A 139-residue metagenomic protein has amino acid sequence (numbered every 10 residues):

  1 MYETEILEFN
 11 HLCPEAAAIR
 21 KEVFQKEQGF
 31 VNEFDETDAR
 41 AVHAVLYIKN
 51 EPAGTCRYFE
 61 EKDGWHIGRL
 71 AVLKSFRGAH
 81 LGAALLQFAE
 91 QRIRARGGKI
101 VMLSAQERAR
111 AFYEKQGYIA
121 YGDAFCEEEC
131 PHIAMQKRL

Functional and structural regions predicted by a protein language model:
M1-N10: Conserved N-terminal entry element of GNAT/NAT acetyltransferase domains
N10, A18-V31: Helix-loop element at the rim of GNAT/NAT acetyltransferase active sites that forms part of the acceptor-substrate
R20, Y113, Y118: Conserved active-site tyrosine of GNAT-family acetyltransferases
N32-C56: Conserved beta-hairpin
K62-K74, I133: Conserved acetyl-CoA binding element of GNAT-fold acetyltransferases
V72, G78-Q91: Conserved acetyl-CoA-binding loop-helix of GNAT-fold acetyltransferases
L86, I93-Q106: Conserved GNAT acetyl-CoA-binding A-motif
M102-S104, I119-A134: Conserved catalytic-core motifs of GNAT/GCN5-like acyltransferases
